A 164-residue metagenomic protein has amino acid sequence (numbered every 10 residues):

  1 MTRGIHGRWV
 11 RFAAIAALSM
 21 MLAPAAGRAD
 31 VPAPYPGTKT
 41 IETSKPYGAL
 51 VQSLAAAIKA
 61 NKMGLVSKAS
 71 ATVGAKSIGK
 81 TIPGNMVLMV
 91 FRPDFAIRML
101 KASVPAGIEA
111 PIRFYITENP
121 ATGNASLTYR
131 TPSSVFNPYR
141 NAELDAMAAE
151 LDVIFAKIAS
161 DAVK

Functional and structural regions predicted by a protein language model:
T2-A14: Bacterial N-terminal signal peptides that target proteins for export
A13-A23: Bacterial N-terminal signal peptides
A29-K62, K164: Terminal, regulation- and interaction-focused segments at domain boundaries
G37-K45, N85, N137-D145: Second-shell loop/turn segments in exported
G48-A55, T72, D152, A156: Extracytoplasmic/secreted envelope proteins and their assembly/folding machinery, especially bacterial periplasmic
A55, K59-Y115: Compact, glycine-rich, soluble single-domain proteins
F114-N141: Beta-strand/loop substructures that line and gate deep hydrophobic ligand-binding cavities in soluble
T131-K164: C-terminal partner/receptor-binding element of secreted or periplasmic proteins
